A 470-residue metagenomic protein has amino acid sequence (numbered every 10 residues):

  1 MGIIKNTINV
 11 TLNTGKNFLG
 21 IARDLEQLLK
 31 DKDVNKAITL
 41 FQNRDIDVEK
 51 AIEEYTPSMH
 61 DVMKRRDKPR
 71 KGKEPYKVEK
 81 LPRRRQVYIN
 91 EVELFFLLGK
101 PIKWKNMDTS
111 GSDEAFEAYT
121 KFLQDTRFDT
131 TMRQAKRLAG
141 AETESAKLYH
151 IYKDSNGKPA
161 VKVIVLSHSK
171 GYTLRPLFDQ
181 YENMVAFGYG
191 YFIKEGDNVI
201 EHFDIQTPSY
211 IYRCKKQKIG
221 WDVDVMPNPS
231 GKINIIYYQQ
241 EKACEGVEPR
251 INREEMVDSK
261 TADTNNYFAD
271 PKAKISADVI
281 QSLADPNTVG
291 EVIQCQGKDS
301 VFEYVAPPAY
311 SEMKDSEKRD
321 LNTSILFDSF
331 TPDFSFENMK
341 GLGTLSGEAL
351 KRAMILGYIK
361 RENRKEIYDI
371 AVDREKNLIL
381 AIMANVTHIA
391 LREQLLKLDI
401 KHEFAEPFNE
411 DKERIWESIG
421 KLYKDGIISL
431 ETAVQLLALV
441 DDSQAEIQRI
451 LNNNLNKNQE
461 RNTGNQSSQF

Functional and structural regions predicted by a protein language model:
M1-N13, N252-S276, N452-F470: Glycine- and charge-rich intrinsically disordered segments
M1-V161: Extended, helix-rich architectural segments
N43, D47, E54-Y55, Y76 (+4 more regions): Conserved aromatic-histidine-acidic binding/catalytic patches
G111, A115, L123-T131, A139 (+4 more regions): Short amphipathic alpha-helical segments
S112-Y119, D299-Y304, M354: A short, surface-exposed helix-loop junction/capping segment
R133-Q239: Extended, regular secondary-structure scaffolds
I219-A349: Extended, charged amphipathic alpha-helical segments
G290, Q294-G297, M313, D320-F470: C-terminal helix-loop subdomains that flank or include functional centers
